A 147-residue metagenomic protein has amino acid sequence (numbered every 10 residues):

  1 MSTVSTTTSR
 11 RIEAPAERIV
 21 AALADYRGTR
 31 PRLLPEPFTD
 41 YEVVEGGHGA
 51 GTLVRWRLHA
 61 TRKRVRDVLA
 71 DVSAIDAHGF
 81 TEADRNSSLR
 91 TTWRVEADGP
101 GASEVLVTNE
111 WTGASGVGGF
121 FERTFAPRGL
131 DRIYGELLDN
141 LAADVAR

Functional and structural regions predicted by a protein language model:
M1-E45: Hydrophobic ligand-binding cavity/cleft-lining segments
T3-R11, F38, L53, G79 (+2 more regions): Intrinsic-disorder/low-complexity, polar/charged segments enriched in Ser/Thr/Lys/Arg/Asp/Glu/Gln
I12-A14, A60-R62, W111-S115: Beta-strand elements of well-folded, non-transmembrane domains
E13-E17, G46-G49, A74-H78, R94-E104: A short, structured loop/turn motif at beta-sheet edges
E17-A21, E96, G135, D139 (+1 more regions): Replace "anionic and nucleotidyl ligands
L23, L34, D71, V107-N109 (+1 more regions): Hydrophobic alpha-helical core bundles mediating ligand binding, dimerization, or RNAP-core interactions
R27, D40-R90, E136-R147: Glycine-rich portal/gate segments that line the openings of hydrophobic small-molecule binding cavities
T81-E136: Beta-strand/loop substructures that line and gate deep hydrophobic ligand-binding cavities in soluble
